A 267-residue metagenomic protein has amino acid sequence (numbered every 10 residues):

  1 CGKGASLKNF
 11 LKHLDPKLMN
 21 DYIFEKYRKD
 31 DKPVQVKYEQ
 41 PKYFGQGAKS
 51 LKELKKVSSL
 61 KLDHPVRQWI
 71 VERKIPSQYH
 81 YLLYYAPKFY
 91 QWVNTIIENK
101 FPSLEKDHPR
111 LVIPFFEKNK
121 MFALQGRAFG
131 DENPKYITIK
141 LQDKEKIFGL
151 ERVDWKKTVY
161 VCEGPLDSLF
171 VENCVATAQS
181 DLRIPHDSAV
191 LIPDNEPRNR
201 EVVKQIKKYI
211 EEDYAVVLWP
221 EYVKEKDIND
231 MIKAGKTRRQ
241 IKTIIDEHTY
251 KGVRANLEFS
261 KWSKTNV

Functional and structural regions predicted by a protein language model:
C1-D15: Short metal-binding segments enriched for Cys and/or His
G2, K55, A128: A short beta-strand motif that forms part of the nucleic acid-binding face of small beta-barrel RNA-binding folds
G4-K8, N20, D63, R67 (+3 more regions): Alpha-helix initiation and N-capping motif
L11, I70, K74, Y209-I210 (+1 more regions): Hydrophobic alpha-helix position signal
L14-V112, K118, T243-V267: TOPRIM metal-binding catalytic domain and adjacent DNA-binding surface shared by DnaG-type primases
Q91-S188, P193, E201-V203: Phosphate-handling DNA/RNA-contact segment within nucleic-acid enzymes
P134-K135, K156-V159, G164-V267: TOPRIM fold recognition
